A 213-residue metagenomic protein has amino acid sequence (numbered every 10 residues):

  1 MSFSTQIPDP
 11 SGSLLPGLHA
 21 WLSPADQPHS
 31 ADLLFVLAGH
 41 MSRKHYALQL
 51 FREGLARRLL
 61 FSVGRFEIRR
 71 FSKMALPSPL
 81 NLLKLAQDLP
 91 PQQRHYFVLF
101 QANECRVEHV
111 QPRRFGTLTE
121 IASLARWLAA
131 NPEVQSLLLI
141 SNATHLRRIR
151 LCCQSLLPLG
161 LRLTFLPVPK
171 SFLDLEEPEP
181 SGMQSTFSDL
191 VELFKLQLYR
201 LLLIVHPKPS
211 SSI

Functional and structural regions predicted by a protein language model:
S2-S181: A structural signal for short, hydrophobic/glycine-enriched beta-strand patches
E179-S212: A transmembrane-helix-recognition feature enriched in membrane-embedded lipid enzymes and envelope glyco-/phospholipid
